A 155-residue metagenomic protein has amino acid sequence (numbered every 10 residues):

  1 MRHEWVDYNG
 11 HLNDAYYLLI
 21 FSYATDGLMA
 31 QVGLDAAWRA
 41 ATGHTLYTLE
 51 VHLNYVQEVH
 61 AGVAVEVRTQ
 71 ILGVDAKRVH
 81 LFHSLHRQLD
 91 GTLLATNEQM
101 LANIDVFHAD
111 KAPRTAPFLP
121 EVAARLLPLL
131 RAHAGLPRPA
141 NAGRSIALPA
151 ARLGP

Functional and structural regions predicted by a protein language model:
M1-G27, Q31, P137-P155: Catalytic strand-loop segment that frames the active site of acyl-thioester-processing enzymes
V6, G10, H44, A112-L119: Alpha-helix initiation/capping motif
L12, L46-T48, L94: A broad, structural micro-motif
A15-Y23, A30-R39, P120-R131: Short alpha-helical interface patches
I20-Y23, G27, L46, D75 (+2 more regions): Alpha-helix termini
L28-V79: Hydrophobic beta-strand-centered segment that forms part of the acyl-chain substrate-binding groove
Y55, H60-A64, I71-P155: HotDog/MaoC-like acyl-thioester-processing domains
